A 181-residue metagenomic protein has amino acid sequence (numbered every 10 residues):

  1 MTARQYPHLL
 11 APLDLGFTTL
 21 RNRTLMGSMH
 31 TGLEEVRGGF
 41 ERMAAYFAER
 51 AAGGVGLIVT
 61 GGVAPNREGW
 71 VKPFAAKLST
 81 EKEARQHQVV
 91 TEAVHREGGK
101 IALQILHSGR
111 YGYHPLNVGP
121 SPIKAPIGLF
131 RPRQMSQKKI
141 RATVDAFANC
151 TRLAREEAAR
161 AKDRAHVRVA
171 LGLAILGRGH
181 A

Functional and structural regions predicted by a protein language model:
M1-A181: Flavin-dependent oxidoreductase catalytic cores
